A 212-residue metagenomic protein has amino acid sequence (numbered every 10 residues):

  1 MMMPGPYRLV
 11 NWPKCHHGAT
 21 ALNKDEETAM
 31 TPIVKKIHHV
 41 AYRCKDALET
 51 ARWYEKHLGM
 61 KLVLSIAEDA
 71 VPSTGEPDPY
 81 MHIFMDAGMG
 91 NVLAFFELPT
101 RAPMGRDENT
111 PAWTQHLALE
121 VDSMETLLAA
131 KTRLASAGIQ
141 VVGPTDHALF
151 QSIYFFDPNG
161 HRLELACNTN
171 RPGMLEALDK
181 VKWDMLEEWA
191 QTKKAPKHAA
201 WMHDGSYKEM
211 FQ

Functional and structural regions predicted by a protein language model:
M2-M3, Y7, H16, N23-P32 (+1 more regions): Vicinal oxygen chelate
I37-K45, F84-G88, G105-R133, Q151-F156: Vicinal oxygen chelate
R43-V92: Core segments of cupin and vicinal oxygen chelate
D69-S73, T100-R106: A short, acidic/glycine-rich surface segment
V92-F95, L165: Short glycine-/small-residue motifs
L98-T100, D122: Histidine- and/or cysteine-centered catalytic micro-motif in compact active-site loops
